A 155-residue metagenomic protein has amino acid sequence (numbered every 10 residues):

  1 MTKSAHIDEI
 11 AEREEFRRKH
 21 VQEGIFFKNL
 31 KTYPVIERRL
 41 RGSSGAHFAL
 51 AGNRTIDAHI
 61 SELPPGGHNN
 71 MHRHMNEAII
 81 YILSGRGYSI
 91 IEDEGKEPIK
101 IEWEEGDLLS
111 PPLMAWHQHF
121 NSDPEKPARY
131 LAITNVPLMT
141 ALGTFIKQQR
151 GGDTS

Functional and structural regions predicted by a protein language model:
M1-T55, F145-S155: A short, N-terminal "cap"/entry segment at the start of jelly-roll beta-barrel domains of the cupin/DSBH fold
G42-S44, D57-M75: Conserved short histidine dyad/triad with adjacent acidic residue
F48-L50, H68-H74, I91, K100-E102 (+1 more regions): Short histidine-centered beta-strand/loop micro-motifs that create catalytic or ligand/metal-coordination sites
P64-P65, H74-E94: Glycine- and acidic-residue-biased ligand/ion/polar-headgroup-sensing regions
H68-N70, Y88, D107-L109, L113-H119: Histidine-centered metal-chelating micro-motifs
I79-Y81, S110, E125-F145: A short hydrophobic beta-strand segment most commonly corresponding to one strand of the jelly-roll/cupin
D93-P112: Short acidic-glycine-tyrosine-enriched beta hairpin
